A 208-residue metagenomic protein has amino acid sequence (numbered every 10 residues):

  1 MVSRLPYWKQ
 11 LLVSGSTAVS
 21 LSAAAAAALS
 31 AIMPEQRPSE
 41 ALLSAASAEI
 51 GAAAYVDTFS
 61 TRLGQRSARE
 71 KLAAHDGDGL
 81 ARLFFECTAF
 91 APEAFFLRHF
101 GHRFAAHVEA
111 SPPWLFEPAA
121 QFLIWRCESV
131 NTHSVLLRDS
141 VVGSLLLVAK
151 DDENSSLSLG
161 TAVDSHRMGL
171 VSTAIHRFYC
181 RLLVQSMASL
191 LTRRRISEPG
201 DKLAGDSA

Functional and structural regions predicted by a protein language model:
M1-L42, L203: Short amphipathic, positively biased membrane-proximal segments that drive organelle/inner-membrane targeting
M1-V2, H133, E153-S156, S197-A208: Cytosol/nucleoplasm-facing, intrinsically disordered, low-complexity tails of endomembrane-system membrane proteins
A27-F116: Hydrophobic ligand-binding cavity/cleft-lining segments
L115-E153: Hydrophobic-ligand binding "helix-grip"
F122-I124, L145-A149, R193-A208: Mature, matrix/stroma-exposed regions of nuclear-encoded mitochondrial and chloroplast proteins
S140-F178: Beta-strand/loop substructures that line and gate deep hydrophobic ligand-binding cavities in soluble
G169-K202: A conserved amphipathic terminal alpha-helix motif
